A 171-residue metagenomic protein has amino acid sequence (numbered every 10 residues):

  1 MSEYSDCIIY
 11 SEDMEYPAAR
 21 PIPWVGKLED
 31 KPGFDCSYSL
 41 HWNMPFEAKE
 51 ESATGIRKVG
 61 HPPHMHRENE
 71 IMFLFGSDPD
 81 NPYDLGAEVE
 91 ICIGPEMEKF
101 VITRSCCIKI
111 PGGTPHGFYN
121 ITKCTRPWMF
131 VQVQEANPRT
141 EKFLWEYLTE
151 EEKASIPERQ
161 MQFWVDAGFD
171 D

Functional and structural regions predicted by a protein language model:
M1-H61, D170-D171: A short, N-terminal "cap"/entry segment at the start of jelly-roll beta-barrel domains of the cupin/DSBH fold
M1-S11, Y119-D171: Double-stranded beta-helix
W42-F46, S77, P95, E135-N137: Non-catalytic surface loops within mature trypsin-like serine protease
I56-I71, P79-G86: A short beta-loop-beta micro-motif enriched in histidine and acidic residues
E68-M72, G86-E88, P115, P127-F130: Extracellular structured ligand-interaction cores
L74-F75, I110-G113, V133: Short His-Asn-centered micro-motif
G76-T103, E141-F143: A short beta-strand-loop-beta hairpin characteristic of the jelly-roll/cupin
P95, K99-T122: Conserved metal-binding segment of the jelly-roll/cupin
